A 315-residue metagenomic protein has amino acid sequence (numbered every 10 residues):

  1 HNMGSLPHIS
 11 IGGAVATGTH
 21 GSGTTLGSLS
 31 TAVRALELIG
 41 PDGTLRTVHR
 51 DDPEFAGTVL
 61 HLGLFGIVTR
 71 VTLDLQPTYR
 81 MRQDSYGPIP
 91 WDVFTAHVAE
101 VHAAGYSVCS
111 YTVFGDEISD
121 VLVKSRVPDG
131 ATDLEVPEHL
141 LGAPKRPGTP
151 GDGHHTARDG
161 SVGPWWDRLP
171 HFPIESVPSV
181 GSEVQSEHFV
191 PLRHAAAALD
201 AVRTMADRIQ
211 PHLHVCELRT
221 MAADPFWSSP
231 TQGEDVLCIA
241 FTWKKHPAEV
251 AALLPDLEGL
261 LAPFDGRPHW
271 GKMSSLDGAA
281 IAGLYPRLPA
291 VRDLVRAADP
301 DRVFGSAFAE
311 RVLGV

Functional and structural regions predicted by a protein language model:
H1-V315: Noncatalytic alpha-helical scaffold of FAD-dependent oxidoreductases
